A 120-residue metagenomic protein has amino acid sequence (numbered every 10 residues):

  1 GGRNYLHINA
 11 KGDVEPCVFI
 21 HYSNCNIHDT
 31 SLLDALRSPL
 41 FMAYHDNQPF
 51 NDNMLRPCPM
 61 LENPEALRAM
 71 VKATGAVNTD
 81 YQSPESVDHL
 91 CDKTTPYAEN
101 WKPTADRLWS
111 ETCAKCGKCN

Functional and structural regions predicted by a protein language model:
G1-P16, N63: A C-terminal junction/extension of Radical SAM enzymes
F19-N120: Flexible mid-to-C-terminal extensions adjoining Fe-S/redox cofactors in radical SAM and related proteins
